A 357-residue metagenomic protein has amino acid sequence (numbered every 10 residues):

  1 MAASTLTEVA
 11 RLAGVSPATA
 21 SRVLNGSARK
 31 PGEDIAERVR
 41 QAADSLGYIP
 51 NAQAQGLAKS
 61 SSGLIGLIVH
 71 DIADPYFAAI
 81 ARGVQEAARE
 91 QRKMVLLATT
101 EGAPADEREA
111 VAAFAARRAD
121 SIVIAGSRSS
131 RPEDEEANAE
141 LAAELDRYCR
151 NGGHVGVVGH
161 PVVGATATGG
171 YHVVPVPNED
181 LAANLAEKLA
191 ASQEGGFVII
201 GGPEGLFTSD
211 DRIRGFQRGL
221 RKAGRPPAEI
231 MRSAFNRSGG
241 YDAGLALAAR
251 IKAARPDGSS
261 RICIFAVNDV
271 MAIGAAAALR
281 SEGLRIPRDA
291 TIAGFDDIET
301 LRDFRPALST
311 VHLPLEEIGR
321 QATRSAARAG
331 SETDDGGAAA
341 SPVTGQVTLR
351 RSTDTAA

Functional and structural regions predicted by a protein language model:
M1, L64-E187, F197: Alpha-helical recognition/docking segments in bacterial nutrient-uptake and carbohydrate-utilization systems
M1-S60, A357: N-terminal helix-turn-helix DNA-binding module of bacterial transcription factors
L12, T19-S21, A58-D71, H172 (+1 more regions): Short beta-strand segments enriched in small/hydrophobic residues
H70-A79, A98-D106, S129-P132, H160-V162 (+7 more regions): Hinge/beta->alpha junction and helix N-cap segments in small-molecule ligand-binding domains
A119-S129, H154-G156, G196-G201, I230-M231 (+2 more regions): Periplasmic-binding protein-like
G170-P177, L181, A249-A357: Flexible loop/turn connectors
